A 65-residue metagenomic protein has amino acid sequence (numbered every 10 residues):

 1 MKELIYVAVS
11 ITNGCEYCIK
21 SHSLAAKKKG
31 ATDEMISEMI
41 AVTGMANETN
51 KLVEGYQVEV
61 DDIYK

Functional and structural regions predicted by a protein language model:
M1-K65: Hydrophobic alpha-helical segments
